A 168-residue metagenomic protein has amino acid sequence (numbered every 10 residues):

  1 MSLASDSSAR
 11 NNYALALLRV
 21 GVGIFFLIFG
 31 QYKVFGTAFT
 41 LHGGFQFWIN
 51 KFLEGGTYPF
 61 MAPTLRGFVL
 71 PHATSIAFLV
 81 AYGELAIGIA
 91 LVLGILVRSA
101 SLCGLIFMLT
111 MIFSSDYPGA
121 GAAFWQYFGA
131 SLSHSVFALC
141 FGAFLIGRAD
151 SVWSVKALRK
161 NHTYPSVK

Functional and structural regions predicted by a protein language model:
M1-G56, F60-A86, L93-K168: Extended, low-polarity transmembrane helix blocks
